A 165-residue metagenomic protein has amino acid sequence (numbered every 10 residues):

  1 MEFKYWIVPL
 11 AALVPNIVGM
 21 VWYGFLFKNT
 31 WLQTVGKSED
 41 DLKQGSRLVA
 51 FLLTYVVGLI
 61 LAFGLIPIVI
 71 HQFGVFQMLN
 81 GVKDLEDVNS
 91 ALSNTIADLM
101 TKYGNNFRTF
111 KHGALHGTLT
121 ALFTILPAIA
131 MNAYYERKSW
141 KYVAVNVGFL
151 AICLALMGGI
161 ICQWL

Functional and structural regions predicted by a protein language model:
M1-L165: Juxtamembrane/disordered regions of integral membrane proteins
